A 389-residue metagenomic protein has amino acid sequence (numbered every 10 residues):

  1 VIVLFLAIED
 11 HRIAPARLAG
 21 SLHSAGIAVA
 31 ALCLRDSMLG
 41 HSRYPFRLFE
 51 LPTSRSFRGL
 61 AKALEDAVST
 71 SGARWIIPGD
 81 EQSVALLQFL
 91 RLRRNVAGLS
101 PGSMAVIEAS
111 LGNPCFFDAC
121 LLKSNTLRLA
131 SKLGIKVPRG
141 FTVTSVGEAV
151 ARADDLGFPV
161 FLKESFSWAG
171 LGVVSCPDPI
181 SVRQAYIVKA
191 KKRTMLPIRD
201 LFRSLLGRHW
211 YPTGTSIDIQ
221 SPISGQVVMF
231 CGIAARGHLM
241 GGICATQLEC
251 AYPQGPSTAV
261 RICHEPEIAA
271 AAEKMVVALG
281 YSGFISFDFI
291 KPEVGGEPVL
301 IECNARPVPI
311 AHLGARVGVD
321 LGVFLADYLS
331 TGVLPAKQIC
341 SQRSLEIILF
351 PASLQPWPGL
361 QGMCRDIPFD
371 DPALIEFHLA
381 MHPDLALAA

Functional and structural regions predicted by a protein language model:
V1-N113, G147: ATP-binding N-terminal substructure of ATP-dependent carboxylate-amine bond-forming enzymes
F117-S216, R236, P266-A270: Active-site nucleotide/adenylate-binding loops and adjacent lid/helix of ATP-dependent enzymes
E164-S165, I219-I223, V276-G280: Short Gly/Pro-enriched turn/cap motifs at secondary-structure boundaries
S167-G170, L248-V260, N304-G318: Glycine-rich phosphate/pyrophosphate-binding beta-alpha loops
I187-G255, I262-E273, K291-E293, E297-V299: Phosphate-binding site of ATP-dependent enzymes
V277-H312: Conserved metal-phosphate-binding beta-hairpin within the catalytic cores of diverse ATP-dependent phosphoryl-transfer
V323-A389: Peripheral (often C-terminal) accessory segments that flank ATP-dependent C-N-forming ligase machineries
